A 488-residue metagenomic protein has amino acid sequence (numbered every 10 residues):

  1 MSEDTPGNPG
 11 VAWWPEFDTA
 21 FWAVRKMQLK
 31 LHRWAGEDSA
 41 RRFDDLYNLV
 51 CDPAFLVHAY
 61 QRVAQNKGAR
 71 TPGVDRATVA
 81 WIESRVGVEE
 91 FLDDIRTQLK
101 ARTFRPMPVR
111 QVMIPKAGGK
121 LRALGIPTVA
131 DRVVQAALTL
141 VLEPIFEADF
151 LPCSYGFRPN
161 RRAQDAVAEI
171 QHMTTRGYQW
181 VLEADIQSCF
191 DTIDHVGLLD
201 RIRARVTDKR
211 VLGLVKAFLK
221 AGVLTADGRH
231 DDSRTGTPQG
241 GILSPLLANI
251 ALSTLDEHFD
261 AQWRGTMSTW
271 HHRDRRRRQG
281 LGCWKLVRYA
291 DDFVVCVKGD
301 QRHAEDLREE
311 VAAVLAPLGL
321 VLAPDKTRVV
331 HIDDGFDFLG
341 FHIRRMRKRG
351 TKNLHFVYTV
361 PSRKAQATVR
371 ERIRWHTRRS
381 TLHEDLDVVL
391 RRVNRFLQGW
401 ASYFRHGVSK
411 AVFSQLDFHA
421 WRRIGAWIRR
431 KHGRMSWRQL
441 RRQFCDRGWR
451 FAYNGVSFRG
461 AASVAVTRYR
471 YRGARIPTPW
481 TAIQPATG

Functional and structural regions predicted by a protein language model:
M1-G488: Non-catalytic terminal/accessory segments
